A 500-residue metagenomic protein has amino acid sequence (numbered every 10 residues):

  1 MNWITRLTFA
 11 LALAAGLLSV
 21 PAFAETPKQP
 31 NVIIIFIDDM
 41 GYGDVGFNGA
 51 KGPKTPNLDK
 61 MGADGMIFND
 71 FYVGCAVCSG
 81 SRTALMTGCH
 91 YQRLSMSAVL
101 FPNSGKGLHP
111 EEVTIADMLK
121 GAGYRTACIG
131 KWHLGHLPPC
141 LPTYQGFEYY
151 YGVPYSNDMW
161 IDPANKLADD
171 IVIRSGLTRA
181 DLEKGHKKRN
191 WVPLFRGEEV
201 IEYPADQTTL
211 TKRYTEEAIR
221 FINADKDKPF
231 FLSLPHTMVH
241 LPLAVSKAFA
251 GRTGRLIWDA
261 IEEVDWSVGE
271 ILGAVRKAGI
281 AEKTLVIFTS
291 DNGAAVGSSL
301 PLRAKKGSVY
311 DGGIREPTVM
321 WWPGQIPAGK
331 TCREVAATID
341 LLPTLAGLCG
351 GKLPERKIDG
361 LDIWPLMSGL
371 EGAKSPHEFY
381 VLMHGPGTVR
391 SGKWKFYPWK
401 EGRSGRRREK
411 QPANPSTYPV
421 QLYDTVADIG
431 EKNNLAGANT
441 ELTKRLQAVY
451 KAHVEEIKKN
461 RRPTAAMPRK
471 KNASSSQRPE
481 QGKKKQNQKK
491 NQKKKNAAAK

Functional and structural regions predicted by a protein language model:
N2-W3, L7-A12, G16-L17, F23-Q421 (+1 more regions): Formylglycine-dependent sulfatase
